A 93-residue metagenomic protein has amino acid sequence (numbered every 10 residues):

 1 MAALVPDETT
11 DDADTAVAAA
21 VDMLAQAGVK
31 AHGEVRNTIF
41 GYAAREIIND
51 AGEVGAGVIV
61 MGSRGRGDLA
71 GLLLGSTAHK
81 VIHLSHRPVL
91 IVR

Functional and structural regions predicted by a protein language model:
M1-A18, E46: Acidic, proline/glycine-rich short linear motifs
V5-D7, D50-G52, T77-A78: Short, hinge-like loop/turn segments at secondary-structure boundaries
D22-I59: Structural beta-alpha unit
V58-K80: Glycine-rich, Arg-bearing micro-motifs that act as flexible, cationic patches
L84-R93: Intrinsically disordered or low-complexity boundary/linker segments at protein termini and domain junctions
